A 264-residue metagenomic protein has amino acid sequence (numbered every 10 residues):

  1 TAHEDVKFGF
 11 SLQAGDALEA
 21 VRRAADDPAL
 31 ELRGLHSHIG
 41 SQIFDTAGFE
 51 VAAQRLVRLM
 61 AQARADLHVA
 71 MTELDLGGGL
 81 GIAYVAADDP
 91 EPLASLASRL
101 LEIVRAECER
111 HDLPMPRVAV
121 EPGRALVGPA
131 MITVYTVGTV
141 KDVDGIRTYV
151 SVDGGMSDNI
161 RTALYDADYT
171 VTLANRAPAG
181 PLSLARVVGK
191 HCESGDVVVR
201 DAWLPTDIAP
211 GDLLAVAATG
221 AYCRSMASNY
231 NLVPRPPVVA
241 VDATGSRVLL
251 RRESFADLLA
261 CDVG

Functional and structural regions predicted by a protein language model:
T1-E73, I82, I103, C108: Active-site-proximal beta-alpha core segment in soluble small-molecule metabolic enzymes
T1-H3, I39, F49-E50, D89-E91 (+3 more regions): Short, glycine/charged-enriched secondary-structure capping and boundary segments
K7, E31-H36, M71-D75, M115-A119 (+2 more regions): Structural preference for beta-strand elements that scaffold enzyme active sites
L12, S37, I43, L80-Y84 (+4 more regions): Short, flexible micro-motifs
H38, G77, A217: Conserved residues at the C-terminal ends of beta-strands
F49, R55-L59, A63-L67, T72-I132: Glycine-rich phosphate/ribose-binding loops and adjacent secondary-structure elements that form binding surfaces
R99, R105, L113-G264: Charged (often Lys/Glu-rich) extended helix/loop segments that serve as interaction or gating elements
